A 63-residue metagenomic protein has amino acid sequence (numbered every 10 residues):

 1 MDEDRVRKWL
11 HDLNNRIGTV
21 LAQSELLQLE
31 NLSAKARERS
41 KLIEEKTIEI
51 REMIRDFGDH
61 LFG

Functional and structural regions predicted by a protein language model:
D2-W9, L13, T19-G63: Histidine phosphotransfer helical core of two-component systems
